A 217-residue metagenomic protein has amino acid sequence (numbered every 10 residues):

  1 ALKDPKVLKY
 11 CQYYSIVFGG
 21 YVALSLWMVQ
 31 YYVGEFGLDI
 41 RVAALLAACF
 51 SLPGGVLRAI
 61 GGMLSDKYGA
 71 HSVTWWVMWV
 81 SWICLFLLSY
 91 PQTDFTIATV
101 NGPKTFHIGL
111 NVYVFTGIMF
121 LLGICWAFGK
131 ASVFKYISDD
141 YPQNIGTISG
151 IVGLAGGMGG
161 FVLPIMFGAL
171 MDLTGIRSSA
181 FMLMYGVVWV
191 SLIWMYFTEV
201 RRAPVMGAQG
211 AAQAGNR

Functional and structural regions predicted by a protein language model:
D4-V56, K130: Extracytoplasmic gate region of multi-pass secondary transporters
D39-A47, N111, F115, I145-S149: Juxtamembrane helix-start elements in MFS-like secondary transporters
S51-A59, G157-F161: Residue-level signature of mid-helix packing/kink "hotspots" within the transmembrane helices of 12-pass Major
R58-G69, M171-D172: Helix-to-loop junctions at the C-terminal end of transmembrane segments in multipass secondary transporters
H71-S132: C-terminal transmembrane helical hairpin of 12-TM major facilitator-type secondary transporters
Q143-T174: A late C-terminal transmembrane helix in Major Facilitator Superfamily
A169-V188: A membrane-interface helix-boundary motif in multi-pass transporters
Y185-R217: Multi-pass alpha-helical transporter architecture, strongest for 12-TM Major Facilitator/SLC carriers used
